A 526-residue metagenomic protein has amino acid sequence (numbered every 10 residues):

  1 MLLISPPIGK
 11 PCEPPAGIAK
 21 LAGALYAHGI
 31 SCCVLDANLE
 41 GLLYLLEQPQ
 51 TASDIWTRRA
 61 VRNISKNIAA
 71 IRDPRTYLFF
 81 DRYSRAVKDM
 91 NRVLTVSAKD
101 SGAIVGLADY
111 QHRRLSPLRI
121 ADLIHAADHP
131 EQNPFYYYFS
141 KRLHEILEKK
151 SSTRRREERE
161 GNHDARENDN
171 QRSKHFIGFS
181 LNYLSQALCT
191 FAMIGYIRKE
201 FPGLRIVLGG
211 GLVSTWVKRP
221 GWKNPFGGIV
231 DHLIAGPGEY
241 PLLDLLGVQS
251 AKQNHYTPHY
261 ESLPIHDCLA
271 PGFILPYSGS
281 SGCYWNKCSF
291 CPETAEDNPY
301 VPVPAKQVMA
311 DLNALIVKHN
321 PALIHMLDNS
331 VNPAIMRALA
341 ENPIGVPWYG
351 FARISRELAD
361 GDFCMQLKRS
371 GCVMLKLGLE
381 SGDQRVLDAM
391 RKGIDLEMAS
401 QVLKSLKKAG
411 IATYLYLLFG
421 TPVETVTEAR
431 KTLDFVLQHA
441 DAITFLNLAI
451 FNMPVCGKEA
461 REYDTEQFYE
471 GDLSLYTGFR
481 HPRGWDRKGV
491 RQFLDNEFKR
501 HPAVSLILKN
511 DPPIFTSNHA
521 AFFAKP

Functional and structural regions predicted by a protein language model:
M1-I8, G203-R205, M309-T413, F419: Conserved SAM/AdoMet-binding glycine-rich loop
L2-L3, I8-C12, K20-A22, L35 (+2 more regions): C-terminal accessory regions of radical SAM enzymes
L2-R155, S173-M309, V317-K318: Acidic, low-complexity intrinsically disordered segments
P11-C12, S185-A187, I206-V207, L212-V217 (+7 more regions): Canonical radical SAM enzyme core domain
L25, C283, M326, L377 (+1 more regions): Conserved, mostly hydrophobic/aromatic
H28-I30, K174, K318-H319, V402-T413 (+3 more regions): A structural motif corresponding to the C-terminal end of an alpha-helix and its immediate exit/capping segment
T153-E160, D164-R172: Short, low-complexity, charge-dense intrinsically disordered segments
G221-D244, R369-M374, K431-M453: Structural recognition of alpha->loop->beta junctions
